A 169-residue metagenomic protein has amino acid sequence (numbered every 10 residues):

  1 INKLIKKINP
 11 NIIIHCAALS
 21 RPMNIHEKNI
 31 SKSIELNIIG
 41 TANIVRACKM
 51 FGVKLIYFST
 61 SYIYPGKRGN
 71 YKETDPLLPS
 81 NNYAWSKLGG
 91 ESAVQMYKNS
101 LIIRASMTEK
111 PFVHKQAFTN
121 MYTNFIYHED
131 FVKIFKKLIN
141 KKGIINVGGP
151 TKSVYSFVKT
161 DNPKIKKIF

Functional and structural regions predicted by a protein language model:
I1-L36: NAD(P)H-binding glycine-rich loop region in Rossmannoid oxidoreductase-like domains and their noncatalytic homologs
N9, H15, A42-L78: Conserved Rossmann-fold NAD(P)-dependent oxidoreductase catalytic core, especially the SDR/UDP-sugar
I12, K28, K32-N43, L77 (+2 more regions): Glycine-rich NAD(P)-binding loop of the Rossmann-fold in SDR/ketoreductase-type enzymes
S20-P22, Y64-P65, E109: Short beta->alpha connector loops of Rossmann-like oxidoreductase domains
L78-S106: Active-site Tyr-X1-5-Lys
A105, F112-G143: Substrate-positioning beta->alpha
I134-F169: Mid/C-terminal beta-alpha module of Rossmann-like enzyme folds, strongest in SDR-family dehydrogenases/epimerases
